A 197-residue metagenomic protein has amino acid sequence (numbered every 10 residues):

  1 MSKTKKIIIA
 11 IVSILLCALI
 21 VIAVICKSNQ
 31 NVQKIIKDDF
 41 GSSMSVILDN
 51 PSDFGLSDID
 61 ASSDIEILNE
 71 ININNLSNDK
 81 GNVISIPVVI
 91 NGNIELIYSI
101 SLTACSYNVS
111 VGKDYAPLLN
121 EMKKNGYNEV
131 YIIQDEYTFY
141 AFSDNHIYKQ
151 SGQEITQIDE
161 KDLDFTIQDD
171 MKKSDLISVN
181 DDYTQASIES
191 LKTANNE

Functional and structural regions predicted by a protein language model:
M1-G41, E197: Gram-positive cell-envelope targeting signals
I7-A10, S52, V109: Generic detector of intrinsically disordered, low-complexity, polar/charged segments
V12, V21-V24, V32-I35, V46 (+6 more regions): Extended aliphatic helical segments
S28-L76, K113-N128: Short, non-transmembrane alpha-helical segments in secretory-pathway proteins
L56-T103, D144: Exposed beta-strand-loop-beta-strand "reactive/processing" segments of non-cytosolic proteins
E95-Y140, N145-A194: A short, surface-exposed interaction/processing loop segment used at functional sites
